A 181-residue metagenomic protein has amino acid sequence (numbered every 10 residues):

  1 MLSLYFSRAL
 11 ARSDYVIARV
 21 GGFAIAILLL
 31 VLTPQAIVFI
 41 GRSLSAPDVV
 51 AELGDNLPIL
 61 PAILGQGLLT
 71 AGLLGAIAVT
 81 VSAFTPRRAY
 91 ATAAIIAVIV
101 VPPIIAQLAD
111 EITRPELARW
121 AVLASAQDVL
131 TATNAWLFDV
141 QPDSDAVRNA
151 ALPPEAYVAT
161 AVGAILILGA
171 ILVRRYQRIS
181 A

Functional and structural regions predicted by a protein language model:
M1, T33, I37, A76-I77 (+3 more regions): Hydrophobic/aromatic residues in alpha-helical transmembrane segments
M1-I25: Helix-loop-helix units of permease transmembrane domains in multi-pass membrane transporters, especially ABC
L4, L30-V31, I99: Hydrophobic alpha-helical transmembrane segments of integral membrane proteins, especially lipid-exposed positions
L10-I17, V38-P47, V98-E116: Hydrophobic alpha-helical transmembrane segments
A11-R12, N56, R87-A91: Membrane-helix interface segments
I17-V79, A83-F84, D110: Secretory targeting signals
A89-R178: Terminal transmembrane helical anchor/hairpin motif
